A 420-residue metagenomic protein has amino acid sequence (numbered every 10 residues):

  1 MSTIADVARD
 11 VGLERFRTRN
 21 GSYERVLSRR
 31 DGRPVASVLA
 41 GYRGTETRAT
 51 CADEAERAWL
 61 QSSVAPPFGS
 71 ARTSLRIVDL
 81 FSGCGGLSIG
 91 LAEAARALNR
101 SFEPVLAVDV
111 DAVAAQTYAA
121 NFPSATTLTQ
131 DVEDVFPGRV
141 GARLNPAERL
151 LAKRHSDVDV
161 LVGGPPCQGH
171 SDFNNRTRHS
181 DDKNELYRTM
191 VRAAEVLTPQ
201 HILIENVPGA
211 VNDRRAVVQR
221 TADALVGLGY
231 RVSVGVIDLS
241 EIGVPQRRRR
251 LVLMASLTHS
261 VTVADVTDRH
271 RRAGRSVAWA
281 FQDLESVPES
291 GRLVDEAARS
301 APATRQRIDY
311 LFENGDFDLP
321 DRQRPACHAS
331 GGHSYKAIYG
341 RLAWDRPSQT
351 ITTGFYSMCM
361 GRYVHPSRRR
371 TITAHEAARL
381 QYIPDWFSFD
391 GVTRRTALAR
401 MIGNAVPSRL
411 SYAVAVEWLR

Functional and structural regions predicted by a protein language model:
M1-L60, V64, L75, P302-R420: C-terminal target-recognition/interaction regions appended to catalytic cores
A52, W59, S63-S82, G86-V196 (+1 more regions): Core alpha/beta nucleotide-donor-binding catalytic domains of modification enzymes
L80, L161, H270-A273, V277 (+2 more regions): Short conserved micro-motifs on helix faces and helix-strand junctions that flank and scaffold key functional residues
G85, A112, R188, R215-Q219 (+5 more regions): A structural signal for well-ordered alpha-helical segments within the folded catalytic domains of diverse enzymes
R143-V158, Q168-I338: Class I S-adenosyl-L-methionine
